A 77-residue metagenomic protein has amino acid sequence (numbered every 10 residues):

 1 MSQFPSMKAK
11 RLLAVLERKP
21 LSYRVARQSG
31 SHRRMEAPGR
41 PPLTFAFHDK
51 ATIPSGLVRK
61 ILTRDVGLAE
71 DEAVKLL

Functional and structural regions predicted by a protein language model:
M1-R27: N-terminal first-folded block
S29-H32: Short acidic/glycine-enriched loop/turn segments that link adjacent beta-strands
M35-G39: Active-site beta-strand termini and strand-to-loop segments that position acidic
P42: Short, mixed charged/polar active-site loops that provide acid/base catalysis or chelate metal/phosphate cofactors
F45: Canonical phosphoinositide-binding patch of PH/PH-like domains
K50-L77: C-terminal structural segments of small proteins and small subunits
